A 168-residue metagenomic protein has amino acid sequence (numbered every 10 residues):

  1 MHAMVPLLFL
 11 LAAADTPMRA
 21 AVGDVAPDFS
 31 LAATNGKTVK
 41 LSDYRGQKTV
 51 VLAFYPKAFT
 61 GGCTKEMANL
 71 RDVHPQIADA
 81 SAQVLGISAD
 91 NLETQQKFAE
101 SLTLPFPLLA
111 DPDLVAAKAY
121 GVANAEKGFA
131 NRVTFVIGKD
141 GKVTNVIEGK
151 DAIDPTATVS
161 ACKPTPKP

Functional and structural regions predicted by a protein language model:
L7-D28: N-proximal helix/coil linker or "cap" segments that precede and/or mark the start of modular domains
A20, F29-T49: A short beta-strand-turn-helix
A26-P27, T49-V50, N131-V133: Short loop/turn microsegments at loop-to-beta-strand junctions
L41-T64, L70: Short active-site neighborhood of thiol/selenol oxidoreductases, capturing the structured segment around
F59, T64-L102, L114-A116: Structural microenvironment flanking redox-active thiols in thiol-disulfide oxidoreductases
A130-P168: Thiol-/selenol-based redox modules, centered on thioredoxin-like and closely related oxidoreductase domains
